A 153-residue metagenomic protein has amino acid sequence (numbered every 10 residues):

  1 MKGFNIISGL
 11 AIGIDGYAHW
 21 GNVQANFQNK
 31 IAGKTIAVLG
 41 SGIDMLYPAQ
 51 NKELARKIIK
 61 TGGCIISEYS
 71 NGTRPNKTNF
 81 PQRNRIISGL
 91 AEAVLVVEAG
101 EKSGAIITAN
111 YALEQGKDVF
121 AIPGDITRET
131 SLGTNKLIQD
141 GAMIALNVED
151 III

Functional and structural regions predicted by a protein language model:
M1-I153: Glycine-biased, small-residue-rich flexible motifs in mid-sequence functional cores and linkers
